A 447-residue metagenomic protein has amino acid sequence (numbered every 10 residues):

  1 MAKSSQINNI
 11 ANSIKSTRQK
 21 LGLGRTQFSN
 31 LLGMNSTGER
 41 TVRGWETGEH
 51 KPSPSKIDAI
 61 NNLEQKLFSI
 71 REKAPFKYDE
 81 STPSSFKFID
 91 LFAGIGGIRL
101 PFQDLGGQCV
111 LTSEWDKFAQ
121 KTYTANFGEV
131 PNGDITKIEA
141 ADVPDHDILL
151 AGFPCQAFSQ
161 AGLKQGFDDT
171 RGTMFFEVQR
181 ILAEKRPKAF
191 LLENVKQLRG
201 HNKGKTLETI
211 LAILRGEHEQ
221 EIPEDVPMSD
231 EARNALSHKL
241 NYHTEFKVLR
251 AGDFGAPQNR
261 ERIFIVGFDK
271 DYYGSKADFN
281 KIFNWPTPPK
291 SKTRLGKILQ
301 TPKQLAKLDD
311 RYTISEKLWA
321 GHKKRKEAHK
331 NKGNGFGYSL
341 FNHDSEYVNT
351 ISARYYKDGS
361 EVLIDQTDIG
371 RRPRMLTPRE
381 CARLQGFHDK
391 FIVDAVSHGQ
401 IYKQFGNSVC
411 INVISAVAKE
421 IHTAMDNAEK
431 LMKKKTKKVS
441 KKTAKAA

Functional and structural regions predicted by a protein language model:
M1-L21: A short, Lys/Arg-rich alpha-helix, primarily the initiator
S13, G24-Q27, K56: Residues that mark the N-terminal boundary/hinge immediately upstream of a DNA-recognition element
R18, S29-L32, N61: The alpha-helix within a helix-turn-helix
F28, M34, E39-R40, R71-P75 (+1 more regions): C-terminal target-recognition/interaction regions appended to catalytic cores
G33-P52: Recognition helix of helix-turn-helix/homeodomain-like DNA-binding domains that insert into the DNA major groove
E49-R71: DNA major-groove recognition helix of helix-turn-helix/homeodomain DNA-binding modules
S69-A189, V195-T209: Core alpha/beta nucleotide-donor-binding catalytic domains of modification enzymes
I138-I148, Q160-T350, R354: Class I S-adenosyl-L-methionine
